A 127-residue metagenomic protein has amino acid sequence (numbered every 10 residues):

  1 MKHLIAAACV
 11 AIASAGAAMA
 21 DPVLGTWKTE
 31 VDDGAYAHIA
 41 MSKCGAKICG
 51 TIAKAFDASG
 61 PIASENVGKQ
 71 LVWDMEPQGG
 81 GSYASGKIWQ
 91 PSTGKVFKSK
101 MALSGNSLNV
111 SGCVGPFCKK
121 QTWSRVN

Functional and structural regions predicted by a protein language model:
M1-L4: Positively charged n-region of N-terminal signal peptides that target proteins for export
A7-S14: Bacterial N-terminal signal peptides
A15-A20: Sec/Tat signal peptide C-region and signal peptidase I cleavage site
P22-V23, P116: Residue-level preference for alpha-helix termini and adjacent loops
V23-L24, T29-K98, S124: Central antiparallel beta-sheet cores of small beta-barrel/beta-sandwich binding domains
K95-L103, S107-K119: Short, exposed beta-strand-loop hairpins at the edges of beta-sheets in extracellular/periplasmic proteins
K120-V126: Short, low-complexity, Pro/Ser/Thr/Gly-rich segments in the mature regions of secreted, periplasmic
